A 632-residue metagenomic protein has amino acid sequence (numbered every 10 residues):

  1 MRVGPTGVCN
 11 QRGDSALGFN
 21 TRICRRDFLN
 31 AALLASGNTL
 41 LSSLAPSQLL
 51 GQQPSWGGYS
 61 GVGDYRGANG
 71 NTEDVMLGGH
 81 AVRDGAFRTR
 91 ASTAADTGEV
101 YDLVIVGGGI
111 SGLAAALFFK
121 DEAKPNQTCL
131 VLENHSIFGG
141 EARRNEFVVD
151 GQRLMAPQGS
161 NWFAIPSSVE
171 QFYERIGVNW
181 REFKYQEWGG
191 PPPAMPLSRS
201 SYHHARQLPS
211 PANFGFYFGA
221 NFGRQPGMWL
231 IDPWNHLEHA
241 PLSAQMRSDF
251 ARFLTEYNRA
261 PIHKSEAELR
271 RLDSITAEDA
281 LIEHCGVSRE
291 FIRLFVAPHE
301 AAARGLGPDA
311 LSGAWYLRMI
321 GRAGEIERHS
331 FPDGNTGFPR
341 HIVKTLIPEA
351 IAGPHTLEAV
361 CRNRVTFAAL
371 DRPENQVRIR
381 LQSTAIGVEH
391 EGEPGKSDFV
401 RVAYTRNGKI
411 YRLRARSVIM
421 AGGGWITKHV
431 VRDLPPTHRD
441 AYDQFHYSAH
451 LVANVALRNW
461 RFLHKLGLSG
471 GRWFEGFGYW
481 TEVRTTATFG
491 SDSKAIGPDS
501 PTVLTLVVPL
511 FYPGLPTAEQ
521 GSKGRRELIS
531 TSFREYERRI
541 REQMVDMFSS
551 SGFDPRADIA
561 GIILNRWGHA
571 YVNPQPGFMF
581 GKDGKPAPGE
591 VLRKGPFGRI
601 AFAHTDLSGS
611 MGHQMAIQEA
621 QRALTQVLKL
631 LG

Functional and structural regions predicted by a protein language model:
M1-D27: N-terminal secretory signal peptides
C24-L41: N-terminal export leaders
Q52-S92, A456, F462-G632: Conserved flavin/dinucleotide-binding core of flavoenzymes
G58-G63, S136-S168, E187, K264-S265 (+1 more regions): Glycine-rich active-site loop/strand segments that organize a redox cofactor
L77, F87-R259: N-terminal glycine-rich phosphate/pyrophosphate-binding loop and immediately adjacent elements
S248-S383, E391-S397, D583: Active-site/ligand-binding neighborhood in enzyme catalytic cores
V377, L381-T505, P509-G514: Mid-domain catalytic core of redox enzymes that form a hydrophobic substrate pocket/lid adjacent to a catalytic redox
